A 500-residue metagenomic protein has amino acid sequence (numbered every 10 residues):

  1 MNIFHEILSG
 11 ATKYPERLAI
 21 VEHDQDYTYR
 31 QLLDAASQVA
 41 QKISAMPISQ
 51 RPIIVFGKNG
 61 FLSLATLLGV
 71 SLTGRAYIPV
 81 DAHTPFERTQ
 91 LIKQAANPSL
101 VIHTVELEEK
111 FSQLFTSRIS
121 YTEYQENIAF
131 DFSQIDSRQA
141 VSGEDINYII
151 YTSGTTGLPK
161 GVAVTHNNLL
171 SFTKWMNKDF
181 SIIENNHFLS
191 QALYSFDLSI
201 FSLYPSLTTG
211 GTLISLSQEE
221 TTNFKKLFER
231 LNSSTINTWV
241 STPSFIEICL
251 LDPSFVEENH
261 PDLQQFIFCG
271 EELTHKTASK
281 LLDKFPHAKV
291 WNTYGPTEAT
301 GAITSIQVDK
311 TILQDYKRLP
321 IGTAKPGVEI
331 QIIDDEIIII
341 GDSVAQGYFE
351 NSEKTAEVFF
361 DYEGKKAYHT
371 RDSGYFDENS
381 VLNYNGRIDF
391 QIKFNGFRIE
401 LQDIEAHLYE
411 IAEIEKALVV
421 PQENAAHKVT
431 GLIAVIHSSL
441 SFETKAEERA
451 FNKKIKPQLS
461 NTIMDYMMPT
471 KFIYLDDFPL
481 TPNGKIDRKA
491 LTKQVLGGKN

Functional and structural regions predicted by a protein language model:
M1-I149, H275-A278, P326-E329, L480-Q494: AMP-binding/adenylate-forming domain of the ANL superfamily
I7-G10, L32, A36-V39, I53 (+10 more regions): Adenylate-forming
T28, Q41, P85, N97 (+1 more regions): Core catalytic subdomain of AMP-forming adenylate-forming
S37, Q125-S153, L158-K174, P261-N379 (+3 more regions): Adenylate-forming AMP-binding core of the ANL superfamily, especially NRPS adenylation
Q38, G57-F61, R75-K93, V105-L107 (+6 more regions): ATP-dependent adenylate-forming carboxylate-activation enzymes
G57-G60, D81, I182, A192-F196 (+2 more regions): Conserved AMP-binding
L68-T73, I78, A95, L170 (+5 more regions): Short hydrophobic alpha-helices that are characteristic scaffold elements of the AMP-binding
K160-L189, D197-N237: Conserved AMP-binding/adenylation subdomain of ANL enzymes
